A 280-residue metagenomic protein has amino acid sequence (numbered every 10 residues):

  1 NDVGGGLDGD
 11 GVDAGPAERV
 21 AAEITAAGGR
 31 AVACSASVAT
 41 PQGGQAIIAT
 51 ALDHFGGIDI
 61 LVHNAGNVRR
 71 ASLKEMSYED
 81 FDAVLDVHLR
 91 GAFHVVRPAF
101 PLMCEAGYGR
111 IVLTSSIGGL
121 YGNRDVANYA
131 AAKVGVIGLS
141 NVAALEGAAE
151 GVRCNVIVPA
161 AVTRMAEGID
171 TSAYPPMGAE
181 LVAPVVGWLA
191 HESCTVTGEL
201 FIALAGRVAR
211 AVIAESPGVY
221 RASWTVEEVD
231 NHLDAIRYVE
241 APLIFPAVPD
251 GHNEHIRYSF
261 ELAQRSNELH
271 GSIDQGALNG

Functional and structural regions predicted by a protein language model:
A14-E18, S35-A46, Y78: The beta1-alpha1 cofactor-binding region of Rossmann-like NAD(H)/NADP(H)-dependent oxidoreductases
I24, S72-L73, D80-L85: Substrate-binding pocket helix/loop in short-chain dehydrogenase/reductase
A27-R30, T50-H63, R69-S72, Y108 (+1 more regions): A glycine-rich helix->loop->beta "capping" turn within Rossmann-like NAD(P)(H)-dependent oxidoreductase domains
K74, Y121-N128, A149: Active-site loop immediately N-terminal to the catalytic Tyr-X3-Lys motif of short-chain dehydrogenase/reductase
V96, A132, S140: Active-site helix of classical SDR
S116: Residue(s) in the substrate-gating loop at a strand-loop-helix junction that position the organic substrate next
V156, Y174-L278: C-terminal helical subdomain
